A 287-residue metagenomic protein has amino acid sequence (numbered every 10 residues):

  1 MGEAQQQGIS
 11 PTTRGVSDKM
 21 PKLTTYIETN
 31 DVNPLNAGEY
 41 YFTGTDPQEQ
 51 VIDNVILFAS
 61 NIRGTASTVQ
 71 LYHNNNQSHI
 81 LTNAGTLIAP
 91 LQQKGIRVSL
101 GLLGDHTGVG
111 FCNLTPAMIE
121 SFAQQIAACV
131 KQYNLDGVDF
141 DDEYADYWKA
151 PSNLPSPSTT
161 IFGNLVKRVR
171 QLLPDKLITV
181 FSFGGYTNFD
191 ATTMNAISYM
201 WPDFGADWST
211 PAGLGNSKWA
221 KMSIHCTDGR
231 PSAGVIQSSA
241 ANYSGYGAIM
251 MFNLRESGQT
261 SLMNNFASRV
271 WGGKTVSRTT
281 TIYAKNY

Functional and structural regions predicted by a protein language model:
M1-Y287: Secreted glycan hydrolases and related glycan-binding modules that recognize and/or cleave
